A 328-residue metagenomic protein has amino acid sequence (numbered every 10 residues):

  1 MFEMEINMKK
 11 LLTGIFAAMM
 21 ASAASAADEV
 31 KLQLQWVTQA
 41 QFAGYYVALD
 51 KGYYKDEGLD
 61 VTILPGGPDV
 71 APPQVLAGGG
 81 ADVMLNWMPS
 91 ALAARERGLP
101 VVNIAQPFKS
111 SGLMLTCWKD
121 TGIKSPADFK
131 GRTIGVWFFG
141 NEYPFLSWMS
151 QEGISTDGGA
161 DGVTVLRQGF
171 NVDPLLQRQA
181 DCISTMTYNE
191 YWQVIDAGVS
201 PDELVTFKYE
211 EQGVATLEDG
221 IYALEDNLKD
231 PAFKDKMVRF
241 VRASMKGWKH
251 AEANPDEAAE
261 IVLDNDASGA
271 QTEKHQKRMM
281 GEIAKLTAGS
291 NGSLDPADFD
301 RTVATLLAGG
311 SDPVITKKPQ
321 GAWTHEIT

Functional and structural regions predicted by a protein language model:
M1-N7: Short, Lys/Arg-enriched N-terminal segments with co-localized hydrophobic residues within the first ~10-30 amino acids
N7-A17: Sec-dependent signal peptide recognition, specifically the positively charged N-region followed immediately by
A21-A24: N-terminal signal peptide c-region/cleavage motif recognized by signal peptidases
A26-K51, K55-G58, D300-A308, D312-T328: N-terminal hydrophobic or amphipathic helices and topogenic motifs
E29-G169, P174-Q177, D181-Y188, A215: Short, glycine-/small- and polar/acidic-enriched structural segments that line small-molecule recognition paths
D50, A77, E96, S150-I154 (+7 more regions): Sec-exported extracytoplasmic/periplasmic mature domains
P107-C117, S200-N227, V241, G281-E282 (+2 more regions): Periplasmic-binding protein-like
K229-D312: Secondary-structure end/capping motifs
